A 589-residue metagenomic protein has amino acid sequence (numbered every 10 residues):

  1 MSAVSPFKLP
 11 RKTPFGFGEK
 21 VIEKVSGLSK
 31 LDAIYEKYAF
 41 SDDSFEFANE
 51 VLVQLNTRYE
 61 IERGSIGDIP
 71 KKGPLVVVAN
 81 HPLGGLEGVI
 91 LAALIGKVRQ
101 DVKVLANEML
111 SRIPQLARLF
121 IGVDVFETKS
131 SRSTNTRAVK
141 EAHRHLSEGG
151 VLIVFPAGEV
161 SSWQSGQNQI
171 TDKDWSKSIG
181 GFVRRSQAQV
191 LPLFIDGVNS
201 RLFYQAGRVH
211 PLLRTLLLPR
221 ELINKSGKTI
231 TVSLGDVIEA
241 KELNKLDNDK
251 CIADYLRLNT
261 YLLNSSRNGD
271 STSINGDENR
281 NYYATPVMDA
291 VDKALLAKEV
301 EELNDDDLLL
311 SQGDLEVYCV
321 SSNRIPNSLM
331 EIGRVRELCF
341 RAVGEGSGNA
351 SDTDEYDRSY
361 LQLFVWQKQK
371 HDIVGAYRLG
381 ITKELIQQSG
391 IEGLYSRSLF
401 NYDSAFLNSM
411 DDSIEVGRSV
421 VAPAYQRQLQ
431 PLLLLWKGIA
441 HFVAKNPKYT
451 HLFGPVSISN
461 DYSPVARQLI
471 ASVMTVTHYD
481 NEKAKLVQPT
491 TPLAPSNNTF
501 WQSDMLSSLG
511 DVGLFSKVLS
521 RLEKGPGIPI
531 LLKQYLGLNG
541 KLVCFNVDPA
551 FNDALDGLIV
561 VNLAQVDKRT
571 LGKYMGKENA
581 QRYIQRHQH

Functional and structural regions predicted by a protein language model:
M1-H81, G88-I90, K97-D101, A117-R118 (+1 more regions): Membrane-anchoring hydrophobic helices of lipid-metabolizing enzymes
S2, T136-M288, W501-L509: Non-catalytic C-terminal accessory region of glycerolipid acyltransferases and related lyso-lipid remodeling enzymes
E62, K72, V76-V78, G84-L91 (+6 more regions): Short acidic (Asp/Glu) patches
R99-A106, Y360, W366-E392: Carboxylate/His-rich catalytic cores and anion/metal-binding grooves
K103-T134, V139, L146: Conserved nucleotide-cofactor-binding alpha/beta core module
N281-N323: Conserved N-terminal entry element of GNAT/NAT acetyltransferase domains
L309-W366, D372-G375: Short amphipathic alpha-helix that is part of the acyltransferase structural core
E337, S347-A350, E384-K541, N546-D556 (+1 more regions): Acyl-donor binding region in acyl/amide transferases
